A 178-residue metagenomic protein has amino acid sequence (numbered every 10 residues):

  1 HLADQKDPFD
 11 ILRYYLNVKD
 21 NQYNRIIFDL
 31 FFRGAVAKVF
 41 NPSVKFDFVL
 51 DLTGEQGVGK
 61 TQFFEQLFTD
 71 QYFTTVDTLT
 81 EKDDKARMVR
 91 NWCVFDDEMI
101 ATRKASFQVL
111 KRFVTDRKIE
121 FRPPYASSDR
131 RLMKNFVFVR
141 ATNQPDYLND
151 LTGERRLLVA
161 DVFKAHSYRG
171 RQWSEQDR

Functional and structural regions predicted by a protein language model:
H1-R90: P-loop NTPase catalytic core of nucleic-acid-dependent motor ATPases
T61, Q144-L151: SF2 helicase motor core recognition
D84-V89, P123-A141: AAA+/SF3 P-loop NTPase mechanochemical coupling elements
W92-T115, L148-E154: Conserved AAA+/SF3 P-loop NTPase catalytic/coupling segment centered on the Walker-B
V94-D97, R122, N135-N143, V159-A160: Structural recognition of the conserved hydrophobic beta-strand(s) that form the central parallel beta-sheet of P-loop
F107-R131: Conserved catalytic/switch belt of AAA+ P-loop NTPases
L148-Y168: A short helix-turn-beta junction within AAA+ P-loop NTPase domains corresponding to the substrate/partner-engaging
H166-R178: C-terminal, non-catalytic macromolecule-binding modules
